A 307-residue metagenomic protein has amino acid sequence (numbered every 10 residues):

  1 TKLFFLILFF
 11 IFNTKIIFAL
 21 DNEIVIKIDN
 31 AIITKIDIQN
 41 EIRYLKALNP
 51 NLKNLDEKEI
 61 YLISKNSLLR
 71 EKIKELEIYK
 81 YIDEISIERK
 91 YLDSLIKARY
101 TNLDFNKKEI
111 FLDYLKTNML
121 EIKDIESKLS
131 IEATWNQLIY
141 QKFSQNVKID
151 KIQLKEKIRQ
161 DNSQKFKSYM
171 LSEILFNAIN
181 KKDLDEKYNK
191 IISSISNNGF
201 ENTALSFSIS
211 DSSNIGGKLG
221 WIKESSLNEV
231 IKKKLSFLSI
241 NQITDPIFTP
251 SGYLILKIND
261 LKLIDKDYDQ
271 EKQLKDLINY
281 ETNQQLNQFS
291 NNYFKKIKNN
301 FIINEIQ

Functional and structural regions predicted by a protein language model:
T1-N66, T117, N180, I303-Q307: Short, low-structural-confidence N-terminal segments
L55-Q307: Peptidyl-prolyl cis-trans isomerase
